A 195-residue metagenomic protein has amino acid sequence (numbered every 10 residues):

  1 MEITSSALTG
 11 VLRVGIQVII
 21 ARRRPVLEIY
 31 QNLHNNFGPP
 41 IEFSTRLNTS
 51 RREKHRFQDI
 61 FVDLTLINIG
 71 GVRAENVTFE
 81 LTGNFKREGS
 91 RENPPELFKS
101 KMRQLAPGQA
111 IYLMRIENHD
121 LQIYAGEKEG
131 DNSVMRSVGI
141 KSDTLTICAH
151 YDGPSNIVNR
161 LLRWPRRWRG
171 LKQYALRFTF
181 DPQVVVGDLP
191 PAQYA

Functional and structural regions predicted by a protein language model:
E2-F57, Q193: Membrane-proximal alpha-helical anchors
F57-D63: Short, solvent-exposed loop/turn segments enriched in Ser/Thr/Gly
L64-R73: Asparagine-centered strand-capping/turn motif at beta-strand->loop junctions
N84-E88: Change "in extracellular beta-sheet-rich domains … of secreted and cell-surface proteins" to "in beta-sheet-rich domains
S90-S137, D152-N156: Intrinsically disordered, low-complexity Pro/Gly/Ser/Thr-rich segments with frequent PxxP/GP/PP motifs and embedded
I140, C148-A195: Acidic, serine/threonine- and proline-rich intrinsically disordered appendage/tail regions
